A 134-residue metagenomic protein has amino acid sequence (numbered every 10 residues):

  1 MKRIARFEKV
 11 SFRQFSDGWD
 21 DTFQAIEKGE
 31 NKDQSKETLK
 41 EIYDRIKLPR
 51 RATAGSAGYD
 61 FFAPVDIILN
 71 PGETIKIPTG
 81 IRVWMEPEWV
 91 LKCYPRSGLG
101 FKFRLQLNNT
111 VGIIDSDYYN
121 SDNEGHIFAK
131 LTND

Functional and structural regions predicted by a protein language model:
M1-D134: Non-catalytic terminal segments and appended small domains
